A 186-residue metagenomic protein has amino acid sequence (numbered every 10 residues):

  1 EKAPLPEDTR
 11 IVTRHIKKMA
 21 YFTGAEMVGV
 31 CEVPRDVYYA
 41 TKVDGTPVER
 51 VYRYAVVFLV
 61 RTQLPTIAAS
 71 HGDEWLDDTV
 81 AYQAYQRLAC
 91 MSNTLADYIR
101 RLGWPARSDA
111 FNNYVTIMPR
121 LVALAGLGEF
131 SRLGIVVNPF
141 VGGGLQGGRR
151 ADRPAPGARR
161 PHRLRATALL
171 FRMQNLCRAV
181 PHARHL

Functional and structural regions predicted by a protein language model:
E1-V28, V51-Y52: Iron-sulfur (Fe-S) cluster-binding modules
E26-L186: Catalytic cores of enzyme domains
